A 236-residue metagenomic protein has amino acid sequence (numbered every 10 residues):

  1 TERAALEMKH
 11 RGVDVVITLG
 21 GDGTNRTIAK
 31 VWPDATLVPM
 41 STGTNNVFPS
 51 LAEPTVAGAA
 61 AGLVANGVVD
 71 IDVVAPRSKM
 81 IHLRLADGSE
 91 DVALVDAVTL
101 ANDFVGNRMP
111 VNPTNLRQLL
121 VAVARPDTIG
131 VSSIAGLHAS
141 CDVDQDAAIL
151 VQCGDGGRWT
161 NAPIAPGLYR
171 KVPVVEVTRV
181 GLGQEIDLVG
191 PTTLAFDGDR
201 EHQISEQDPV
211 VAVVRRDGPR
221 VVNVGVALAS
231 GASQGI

Functional and structural regions predicted by a protein language model:
T1-S89: Small-residue-rich beta-alpha loop regions that form the catalytic core of phosphotransfer and lipid-active enzymes
E2-R3, Q152-I236: ATP/nucleoside-binding phosphotransfer catalytic cores, i.e., glycine-rich phosphate-binding loops
D14-I17, A35-V38, D91-D96, A148-I149 (+3 more regions): Structural motif
T27, V47-F48, N107-R108, F196-D197 (+1 more regions): Short helix/loop capping segments that flank catalytic or ligand/cofactor-binding pockets
W32-D34, V98-L100, T114, Q203-I204 (+1 more regions): Short, solvent-exposed amphipathic alpha-helical segments in soluble enzyme and RNA/protein-processing domains
T42-T44, A61-A65, V105-P110, R117-A124 (+3 more regions): Glycine-rich loops and low-complexity Gly/Arg-rich segments that provide flexible linkers or classic glycine-based
F48, D103, I204: Active-site-proximal flexible loops/turns
V69-V175, G181-Q184: ATP/pyrophosphate-binding catalytic subdomain of soluble kinases
